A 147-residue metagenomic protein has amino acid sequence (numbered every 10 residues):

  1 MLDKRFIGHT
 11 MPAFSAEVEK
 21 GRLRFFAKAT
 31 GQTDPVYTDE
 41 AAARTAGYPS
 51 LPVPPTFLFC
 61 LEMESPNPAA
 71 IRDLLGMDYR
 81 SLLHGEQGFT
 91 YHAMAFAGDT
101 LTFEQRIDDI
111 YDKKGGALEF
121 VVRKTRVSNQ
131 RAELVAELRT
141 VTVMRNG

Functional and structural regions predicted by a protein language model:
M1-H84: Hot-dog-fold acyl-thioester-processing enzymes
M1-L2, Y91-G147: HotDog/MaoC-like acyl-thioester-processing domains
E86-T90: Short alpha-helix capping/helix-loop boundary micro-motifs
